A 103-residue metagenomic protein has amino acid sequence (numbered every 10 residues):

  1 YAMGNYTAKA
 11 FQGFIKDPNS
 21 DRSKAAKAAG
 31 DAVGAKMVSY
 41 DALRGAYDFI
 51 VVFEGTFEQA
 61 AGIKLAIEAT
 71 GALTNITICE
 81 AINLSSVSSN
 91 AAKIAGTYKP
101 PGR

Functional and structural regions predicted by a protein language model:
Y1-R103: A compositional/biophysical signature of low hydrophobicity enriched in polar/charged and small residues
